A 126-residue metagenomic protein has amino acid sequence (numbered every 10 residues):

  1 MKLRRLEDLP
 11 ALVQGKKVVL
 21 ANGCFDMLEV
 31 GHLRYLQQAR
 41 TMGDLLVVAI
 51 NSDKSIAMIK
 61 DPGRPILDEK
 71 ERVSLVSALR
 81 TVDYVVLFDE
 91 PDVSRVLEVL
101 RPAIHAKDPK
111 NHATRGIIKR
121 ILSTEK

Functional and structural regions predicted by a protein language model:
M1-K126: Nucleotidyltransferase catalytic core that binds NTPs
